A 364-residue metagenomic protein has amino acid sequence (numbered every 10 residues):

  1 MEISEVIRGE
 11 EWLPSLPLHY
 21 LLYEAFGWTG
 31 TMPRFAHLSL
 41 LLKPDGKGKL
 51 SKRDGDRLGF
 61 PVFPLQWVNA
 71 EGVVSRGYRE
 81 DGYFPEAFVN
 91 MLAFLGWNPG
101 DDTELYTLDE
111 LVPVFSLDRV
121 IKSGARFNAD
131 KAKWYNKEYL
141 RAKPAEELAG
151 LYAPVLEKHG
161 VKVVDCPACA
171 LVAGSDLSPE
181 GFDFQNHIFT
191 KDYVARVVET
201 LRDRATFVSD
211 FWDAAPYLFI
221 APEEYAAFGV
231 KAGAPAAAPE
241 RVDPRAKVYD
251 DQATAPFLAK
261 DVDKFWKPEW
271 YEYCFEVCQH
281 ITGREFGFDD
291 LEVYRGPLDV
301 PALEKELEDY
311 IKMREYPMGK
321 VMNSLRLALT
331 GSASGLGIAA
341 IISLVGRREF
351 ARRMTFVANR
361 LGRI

Functional and structural regions predicted by a protein language model:
M1-Y139, E147, P154-H159, N323 (+3 more regions): Alpha-helical recognition segments enriched in aromatics with Gly/Pro capping that present substrate-recognition
L42-G46, L111-V120, H159-G160, Y225-V230 (+4 more regions): Short, mixed-charge aromatic SLiMs
E80, G124-F127, P144, W266 (+2 more regions): A generic short alpha-helical patch detector that favors 3-5-residue windows in or near N-terminal regions
E80, K137-R141, N186, G283 (+5 more regions): Amphipathic alpha-helical interaction elements
A87, K131, L148, Y193 (+4 more regions): Residue-level detector of well-ordered alpha-helical segments, enriched for hydrophobic/aromatic packing positions
Y106, A129, A149-G150, C166 (+4 more regions): Residue-level signal for alpha-helical context at structural boundaries
A145-R314: Small-residue-rich helix-loop
P301-I364: Charged substrate- and nucleic-acid-binding regions of tRNA-handling and nucleotidyl-transfer enzymes, centered on
